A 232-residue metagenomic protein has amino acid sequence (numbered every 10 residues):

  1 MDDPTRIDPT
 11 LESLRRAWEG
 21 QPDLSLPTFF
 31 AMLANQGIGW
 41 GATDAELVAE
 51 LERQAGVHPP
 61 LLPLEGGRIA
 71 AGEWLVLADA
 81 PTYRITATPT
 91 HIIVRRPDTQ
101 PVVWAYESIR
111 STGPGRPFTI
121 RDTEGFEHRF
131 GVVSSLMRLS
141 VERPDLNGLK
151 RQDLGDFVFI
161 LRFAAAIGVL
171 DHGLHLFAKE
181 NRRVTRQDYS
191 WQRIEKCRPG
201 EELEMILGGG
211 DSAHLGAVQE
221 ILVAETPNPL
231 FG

Functional and structural regions predicted by a protein language model:
M1-G41: N-terminal low-complexity, intrinsically disordered tails enriched in Ser/Pro/Gly and acidic/polar residues
M1-R6, P59-P60, F231-G232: Actinobacteria-biased recognition of intrinsically disordered, low-complexity terminal regions
S25, T86, G168: Short coil/turn motifs at helix boundaries and re-entrant loops, enriched in small/polar and proline residues
I38-G66: Short, charged early-sequence alpha-helical segments and their helix-coil boundaries
A45-A49, R53, V76, I85-T86 (+2 more regions): Polar/charged alpha-helical tracts
E52, G56, I69-A70, V76-L77 (+2 more regions): Short, basic/low-complexity N-terminal boundary segments at the transition from targeting/disordered tails
L64-M137: Conserved mid-sequence domains
G125-G232: Extended, charged low-complexity segments that frequently continue into or abut oligomerization scaffolds
